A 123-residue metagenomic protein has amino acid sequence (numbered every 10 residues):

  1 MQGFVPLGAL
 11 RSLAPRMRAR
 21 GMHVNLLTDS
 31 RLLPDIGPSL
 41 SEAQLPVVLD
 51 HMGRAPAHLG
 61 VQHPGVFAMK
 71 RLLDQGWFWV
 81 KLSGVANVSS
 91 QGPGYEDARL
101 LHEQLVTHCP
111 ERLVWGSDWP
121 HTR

Functional and structural regions predicted by a protein language model:
M1, M52, S117-W119: Active-site metal-binding loops of divalent metal-dependent hydrolases
M1-R31, P38, D74, K81-V88 (+2 more regions): Active-site gating/metal-coordination segments in enzymes
L10-P15, I36-L40, V66-K70, H102-V106: Short amphipathic alpha-helical segments and helix-helix/interface helices
R18-H23, A43-P46, Q75-F78, C109-L113: Short, well-ordered coil/turn segments that N-cap beta-strands
N25-T28, P46-A55: Conserved anion-binding
L33-P34, L59: Loop/helix-junction capping segments adjacent to catalytic residues or to phosphate/diphosphate-binding pockets
A57, Q62-R123: H/E-rich (His + Asp/Glu) clusters that bind or coordinate divalent metals
